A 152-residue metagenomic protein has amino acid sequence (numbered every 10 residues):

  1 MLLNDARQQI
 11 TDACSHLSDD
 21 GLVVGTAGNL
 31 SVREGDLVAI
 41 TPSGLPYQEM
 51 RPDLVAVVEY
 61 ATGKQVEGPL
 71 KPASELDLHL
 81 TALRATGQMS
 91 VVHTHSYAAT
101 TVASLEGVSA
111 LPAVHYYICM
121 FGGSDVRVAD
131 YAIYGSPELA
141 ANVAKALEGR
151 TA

Functional and structural regions predicted by a protein language model:
M1-A152: Glycine-rich flexible loops
